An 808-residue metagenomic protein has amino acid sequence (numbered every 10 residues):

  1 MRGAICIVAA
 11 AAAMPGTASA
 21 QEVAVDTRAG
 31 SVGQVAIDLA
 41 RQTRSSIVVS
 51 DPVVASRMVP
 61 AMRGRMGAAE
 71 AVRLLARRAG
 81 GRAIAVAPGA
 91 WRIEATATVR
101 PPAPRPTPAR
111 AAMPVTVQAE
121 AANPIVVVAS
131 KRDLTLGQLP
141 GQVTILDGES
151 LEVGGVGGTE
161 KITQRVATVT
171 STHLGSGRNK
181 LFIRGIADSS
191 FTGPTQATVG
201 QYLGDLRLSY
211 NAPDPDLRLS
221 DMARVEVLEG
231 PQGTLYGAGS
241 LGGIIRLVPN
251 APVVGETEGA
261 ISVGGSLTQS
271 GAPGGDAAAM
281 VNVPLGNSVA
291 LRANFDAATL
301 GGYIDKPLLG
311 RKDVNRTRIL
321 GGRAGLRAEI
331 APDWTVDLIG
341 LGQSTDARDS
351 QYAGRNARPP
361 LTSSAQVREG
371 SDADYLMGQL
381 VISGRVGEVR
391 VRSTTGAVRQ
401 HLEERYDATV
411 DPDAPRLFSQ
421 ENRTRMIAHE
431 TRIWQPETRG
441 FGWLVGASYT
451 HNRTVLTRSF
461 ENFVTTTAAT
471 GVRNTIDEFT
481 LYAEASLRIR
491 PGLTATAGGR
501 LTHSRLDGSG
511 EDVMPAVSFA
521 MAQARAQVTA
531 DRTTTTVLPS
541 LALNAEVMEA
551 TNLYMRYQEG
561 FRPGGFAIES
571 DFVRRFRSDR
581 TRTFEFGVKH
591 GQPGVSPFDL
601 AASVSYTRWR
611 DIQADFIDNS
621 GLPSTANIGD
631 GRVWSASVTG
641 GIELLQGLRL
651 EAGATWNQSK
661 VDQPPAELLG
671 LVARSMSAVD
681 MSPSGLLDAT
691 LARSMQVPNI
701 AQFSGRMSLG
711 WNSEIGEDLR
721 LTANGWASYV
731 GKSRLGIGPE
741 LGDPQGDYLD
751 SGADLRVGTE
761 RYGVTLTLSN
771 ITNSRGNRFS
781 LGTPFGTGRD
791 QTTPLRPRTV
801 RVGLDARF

Functional and structural regions predicted by a protein language model:
R110-V254, F586: Acidic, small-polar-rich N-terminal luminal/periplasmic segments of exported/outer-membrane proteins
I125, A278, V381-T409, E546 (+4 more regions): Membrane-embedded beta-barrel scaffold of Gram-negative outer-membrane proteins
Q196-T198, Y210, S220-E229, T234-K306 (+6 more regions): Outer-membrane beta-barrel translocator/receptor signature
Q269-A347, D374-L380, R425, H429 (+3 more regions): Transmembrane beta-barrel wall of Gram-negative outer-membrane proteins
R327-A331, I339-L341, I433-P436, G440 (+4 more regions): Structural signature of Gram-negative outer-membrane beta-barrels, strongest in the C-terminal barrel of TonB-dependent
S344-P360, H401, T450-E461, D512-S518 (+7 more regions): Surface-exposed extracellular loop regions of Gram-negative outer-membrane beta-barrel proteins, predominantly
A495, H503, Y606-R608, N627-I737 (+1 more regions): Gram-negative outer-membrane beta-barrel transporters
L650, A727-G736, V757-F808: C-terminal beta-signal and adjacent terminal beta-strands/loops of Gram-negative outer-membrane beta-barrel proteins
